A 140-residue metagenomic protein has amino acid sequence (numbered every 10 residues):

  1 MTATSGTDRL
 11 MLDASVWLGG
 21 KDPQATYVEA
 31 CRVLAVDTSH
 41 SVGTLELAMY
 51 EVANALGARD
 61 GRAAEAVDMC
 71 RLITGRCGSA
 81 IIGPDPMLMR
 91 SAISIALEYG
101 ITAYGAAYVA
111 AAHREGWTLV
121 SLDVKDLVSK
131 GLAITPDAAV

Functional and structural regions predicted by a protein language model:
M1-L47, R59-D68, K125: Short, well-structured N-terminal submotif of metal-dependent ribonuclease cores
M1-R9, T44-L45, M49, I82 (+1 more regions): Acidic, PIN/NYN-like endoribonuclease modules and their adjacent C-terminal/linker elements
E46, P86, R90, G105-A106: Glycine-rich phosphate-binding loop at the start of an alpha helix
V67-E98, A111: Acidic catalytic patch
